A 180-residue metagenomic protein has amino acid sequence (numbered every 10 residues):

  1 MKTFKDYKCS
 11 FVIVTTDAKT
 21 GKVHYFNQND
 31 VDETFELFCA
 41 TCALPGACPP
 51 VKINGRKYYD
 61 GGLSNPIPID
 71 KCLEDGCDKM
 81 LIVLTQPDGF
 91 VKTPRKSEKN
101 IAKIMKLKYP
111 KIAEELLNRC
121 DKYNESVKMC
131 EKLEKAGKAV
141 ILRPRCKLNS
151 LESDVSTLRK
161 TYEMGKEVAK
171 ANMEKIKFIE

Functional and structural regions predicted by a protein language model:
M1-E180: Patatin-like phospholipase
